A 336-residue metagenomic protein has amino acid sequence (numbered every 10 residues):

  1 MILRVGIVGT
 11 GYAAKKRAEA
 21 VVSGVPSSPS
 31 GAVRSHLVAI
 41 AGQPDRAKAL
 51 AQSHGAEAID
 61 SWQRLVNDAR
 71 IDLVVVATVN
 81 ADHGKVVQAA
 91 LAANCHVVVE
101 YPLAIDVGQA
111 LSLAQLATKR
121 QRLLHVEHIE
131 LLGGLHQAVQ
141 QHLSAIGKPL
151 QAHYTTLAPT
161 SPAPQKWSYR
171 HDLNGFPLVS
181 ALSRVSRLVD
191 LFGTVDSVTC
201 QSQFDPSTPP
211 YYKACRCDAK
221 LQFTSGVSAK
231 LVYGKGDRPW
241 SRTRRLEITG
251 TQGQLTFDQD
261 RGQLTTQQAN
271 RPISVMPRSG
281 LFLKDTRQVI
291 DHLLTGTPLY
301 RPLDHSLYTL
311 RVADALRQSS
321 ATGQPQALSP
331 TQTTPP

Functional and structural regions predicted by a protein language model:
M1, I7, R64, L73-V76 (+3 more regions): C-terminal helix-rich "cap/oligomerization" subdomain common to oxidoreductases
M1-H54: N-terminal Rossmann-like dinucleotide-binding module
V5, H54-L116: Beta-loop-alpha module in the N-terminal Rossmann-like domain of NAD(P)-dependent dehydrogenases, especially those
D60, V99, L124-V126, F257: Hydrophobic residues in well-ordered beta-strands that form the structural core
S112-E130, G147-A152: Rossmann-fold dehydrogenase core element
E130-P210, G323: Predominantly a Rossmann-like dinucleotide-binding segment in NAD(P)-dependent oxidoreductases
V179-R261, T286-T297, T334-P336: Contiguous beta-strand/loop segments that form the cofactor/metal-binding neighborhood of enzyme cores
V275-R287: Active-site loop of classical SDR/Rossmann-like NAD(P)-dependent oxidoreductases, centered on the catalytic Tyr-X3-Lys
